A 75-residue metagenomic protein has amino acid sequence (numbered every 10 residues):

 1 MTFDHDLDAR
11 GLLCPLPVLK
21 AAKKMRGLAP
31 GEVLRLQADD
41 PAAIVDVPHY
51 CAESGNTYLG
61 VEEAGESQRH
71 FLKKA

Functional and structural regions predicted by a protein language model:
T2-R10: Short amphipathic
A9-E62: Amphipathic, hydrophobic secondary-structure cores in small proteins
G65-Q68: Short acidic/glycine-enriched loop/turn segments that link adjacent beta-strands
H70-A75: Core SAM-dependent methyltransferase catalytic element
